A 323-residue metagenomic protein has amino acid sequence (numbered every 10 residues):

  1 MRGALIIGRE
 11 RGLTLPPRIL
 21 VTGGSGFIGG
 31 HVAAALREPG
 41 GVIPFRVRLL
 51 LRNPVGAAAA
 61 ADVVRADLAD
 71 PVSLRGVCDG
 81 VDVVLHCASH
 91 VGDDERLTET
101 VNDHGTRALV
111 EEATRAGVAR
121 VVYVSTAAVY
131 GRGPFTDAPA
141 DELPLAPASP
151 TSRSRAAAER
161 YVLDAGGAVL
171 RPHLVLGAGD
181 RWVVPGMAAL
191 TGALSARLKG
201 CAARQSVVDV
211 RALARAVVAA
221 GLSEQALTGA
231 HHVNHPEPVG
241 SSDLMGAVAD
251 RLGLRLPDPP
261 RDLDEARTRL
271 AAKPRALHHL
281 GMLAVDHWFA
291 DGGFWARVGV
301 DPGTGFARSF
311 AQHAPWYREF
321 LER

Functional and structural regions predicted by a protein language model:
M1-R9, D301-R323: Amphipathic terminal alpha-helices
G8-R11, P16-V42: N-terminal Rossmann NAD(P)H-binding glycine-rich loop of SDR-like oxidoreductase domains
V55-G56, R65-H104, E112, V129-R132: NAD(P)H-binding glycine-rich loop region in Rossmannoid oxidoreductase-like domains and their noncatalytic homologs
R107-P150: Conserved Rossmann-fold NAD(P)-dependent oxidoreductase catalytic core, especially the SDR/UDP-sugar
A146-V169: Active-site Tyr-X1-5-Lys
A168-G186: Flexible, glycine-rich beta-alpha linker
R181-G186, G200-L222, T228-H232: Substrate-positioning beta->alpha
A216-H278, A311, L321-R323: Mid/C-terminal beta-alpha module of Rossmann-like enzyme folds, strongest in SDR-family dehydrogenases/epimerases
